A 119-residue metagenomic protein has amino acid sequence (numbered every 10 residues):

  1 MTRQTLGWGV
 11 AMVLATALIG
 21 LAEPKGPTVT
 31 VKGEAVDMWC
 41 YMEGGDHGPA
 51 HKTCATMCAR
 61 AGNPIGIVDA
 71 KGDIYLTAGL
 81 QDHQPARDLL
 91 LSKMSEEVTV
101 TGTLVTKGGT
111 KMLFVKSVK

Functional and structural regions predicted by a protein language model:
M1-G7: Positively charged n-region of N-terminal signal peptides that target proteins for export
W8-G9, K116: Intrinsically disordered, low-complexity segments enriched in polar/charged small residues
G9-G20: Bacterial N-terminal signal peptides
G20-K119: OB-fold and OB-like single-stranded nucleic-acid-recognition modules and their adjacent interaction interfaces
